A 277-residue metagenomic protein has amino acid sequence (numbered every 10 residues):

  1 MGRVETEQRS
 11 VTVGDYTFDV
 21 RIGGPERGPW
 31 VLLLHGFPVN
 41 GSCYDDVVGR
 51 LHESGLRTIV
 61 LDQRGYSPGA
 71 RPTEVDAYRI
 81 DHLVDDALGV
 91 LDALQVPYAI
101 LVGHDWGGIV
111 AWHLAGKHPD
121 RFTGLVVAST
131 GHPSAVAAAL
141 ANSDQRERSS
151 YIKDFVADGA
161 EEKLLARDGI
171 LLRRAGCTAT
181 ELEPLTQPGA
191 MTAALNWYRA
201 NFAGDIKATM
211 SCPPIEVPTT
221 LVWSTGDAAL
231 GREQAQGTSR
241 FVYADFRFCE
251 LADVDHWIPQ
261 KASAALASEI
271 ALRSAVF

Functional and structural regions predicted by a protein language model:
G2-E7, Y16-F18, W30, F37 (+7 more regions): Flexible "cap/lid" subdomain of the alpha/beta-hydrolase fold that forms the substrate-access gate
V20-I22: Conserved hydrophobic "DFG−1" position in protein kinase catalytic cores
P25-R27: Short strand-connecting beta-turns/loops that link adjacent beta-strands
D46-G49: Typically the conserved alpha-helix immediately C-terminal to a functionally engaged Cys/Sec in thioredoxin-like
H52-D62: Active-site machinery of serine-nucleophile hydrolases
